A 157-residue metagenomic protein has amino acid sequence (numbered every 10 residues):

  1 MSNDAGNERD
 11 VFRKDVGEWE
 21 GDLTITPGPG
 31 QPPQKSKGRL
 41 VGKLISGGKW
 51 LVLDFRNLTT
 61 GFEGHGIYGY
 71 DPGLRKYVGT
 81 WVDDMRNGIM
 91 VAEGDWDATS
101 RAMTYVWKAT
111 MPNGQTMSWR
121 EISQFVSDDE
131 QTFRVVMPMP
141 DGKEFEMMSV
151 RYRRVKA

Functional and structural regions predicted by a protein language model:
M1-A157: Hydrophobic small-molecule pocket/channel-lining residues, especially in calycin-type beta-barrels
